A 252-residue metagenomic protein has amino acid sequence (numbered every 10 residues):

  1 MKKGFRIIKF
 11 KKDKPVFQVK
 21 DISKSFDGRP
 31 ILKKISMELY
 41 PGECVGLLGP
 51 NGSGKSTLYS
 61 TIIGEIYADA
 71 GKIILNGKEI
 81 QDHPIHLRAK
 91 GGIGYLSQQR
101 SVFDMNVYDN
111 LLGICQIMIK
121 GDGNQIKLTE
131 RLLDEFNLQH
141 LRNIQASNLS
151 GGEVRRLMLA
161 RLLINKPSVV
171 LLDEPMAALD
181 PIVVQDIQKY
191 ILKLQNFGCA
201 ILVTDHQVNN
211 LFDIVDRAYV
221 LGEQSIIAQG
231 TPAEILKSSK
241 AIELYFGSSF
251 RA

Functional and structural regions predicted by a protein language model:
F17-V19, L32: Conserved structural motif at the start of ABC-family nucleotide-binding domains
L48-P50: The feature captures the beta-strand-to-loop junction immediately N-terminal to the Walker
I63: Helix-to-loop junction immediately C-terminal to a conserved catalytic motif
G71-I80, G91: Conserved ABC transporter NBD signature motif
G123-L141, K189-L192: Conserved ABC ATPase "signature" region
Q145-L149, E153: Conserved ABC ATPase signature
V170-E174: Catalytic Walker B motif of ABC-type/P-loop ATPase nucleotide-binding domains
